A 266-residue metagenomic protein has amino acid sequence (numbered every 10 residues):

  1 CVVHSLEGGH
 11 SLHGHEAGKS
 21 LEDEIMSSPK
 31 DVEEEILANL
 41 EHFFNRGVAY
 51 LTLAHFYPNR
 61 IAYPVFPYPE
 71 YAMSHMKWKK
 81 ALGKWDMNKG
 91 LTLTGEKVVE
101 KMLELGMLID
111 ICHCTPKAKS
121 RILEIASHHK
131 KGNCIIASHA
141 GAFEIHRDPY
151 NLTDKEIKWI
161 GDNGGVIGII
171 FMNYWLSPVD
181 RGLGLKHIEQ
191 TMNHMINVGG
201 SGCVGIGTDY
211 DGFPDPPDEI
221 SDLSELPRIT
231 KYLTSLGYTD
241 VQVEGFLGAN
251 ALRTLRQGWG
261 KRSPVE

Functional and structural regions predicted by a protein language model:
V3-E35, K84-G90: Active-site mouth loops of central-metabolism enzymes
S5-G9, F56-P58, M107, C112-P116 (+3 more regions): Active-site beta-loop-alpha junctions enriched in small/polar residues
D31-N45, A49, P67-L108, C114-I136 (+2 more regions): Histidine/acidic residue-rich metal-binding segments in metalloenzymes
G47, I109, I167, D209 (+1 more regions): Conserved, mostly hydrophobic/aromatic
Y63, K119-S127, H146-L152, S177-E189 (+2 more regions): Histidine/acidic-residue-rich catalytic or RNA/ligand-binding cores of hydrolases and nuclease-related proteins
N163-V166, I170-L185, M195-V198: Extended C-terminal subregions enriched in glycine
I170-F171, V198-S221: Short acidic/histidine-rich active-site segments
S221-E266: Mid-to-C-terminal alpha-helical segments outside catalytic/metal-binding sites
